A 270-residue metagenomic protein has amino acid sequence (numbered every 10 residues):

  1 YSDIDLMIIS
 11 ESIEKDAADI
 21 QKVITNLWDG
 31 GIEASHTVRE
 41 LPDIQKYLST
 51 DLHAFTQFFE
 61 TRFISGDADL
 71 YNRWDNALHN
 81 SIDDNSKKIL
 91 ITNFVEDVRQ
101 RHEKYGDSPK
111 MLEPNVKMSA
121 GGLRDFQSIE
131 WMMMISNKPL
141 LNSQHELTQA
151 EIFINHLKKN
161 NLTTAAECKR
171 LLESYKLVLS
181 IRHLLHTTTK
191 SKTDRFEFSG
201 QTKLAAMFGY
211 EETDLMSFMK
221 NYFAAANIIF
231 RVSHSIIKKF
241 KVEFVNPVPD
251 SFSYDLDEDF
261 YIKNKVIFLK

Functional and structural regions predicted by a protein language model:
Y1-K270: A nucleotide- and high-energy phosphate-metabolite-utilizing enzyme signature
